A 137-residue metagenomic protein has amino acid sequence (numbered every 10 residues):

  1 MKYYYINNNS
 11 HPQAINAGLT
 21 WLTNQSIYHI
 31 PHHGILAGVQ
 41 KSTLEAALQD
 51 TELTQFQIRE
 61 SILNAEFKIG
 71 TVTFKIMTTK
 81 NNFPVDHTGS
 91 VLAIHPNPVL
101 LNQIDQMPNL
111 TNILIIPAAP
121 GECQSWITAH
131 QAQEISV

Functional and structural regions predicted by a protein language model:
M1-V137: Short, flexible loop motifs at catalytic/binding sites
